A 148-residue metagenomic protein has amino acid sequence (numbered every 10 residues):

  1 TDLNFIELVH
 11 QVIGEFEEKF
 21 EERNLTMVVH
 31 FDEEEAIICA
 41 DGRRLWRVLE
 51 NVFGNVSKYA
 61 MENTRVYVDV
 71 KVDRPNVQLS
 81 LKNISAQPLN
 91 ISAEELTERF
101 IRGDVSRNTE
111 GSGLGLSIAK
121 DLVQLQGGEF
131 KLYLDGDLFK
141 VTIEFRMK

Functional and structural regions predicted by a protein language model:
T1, I37-A40: Conserved micro-motifs of the catalytic ATP-binding
T1-E17: A conserved beta-strand-to-alpha-helix junction within the catalytic ATP-binding
E21, T26-A36: Conserved catalytic submotifs in the C-terminal HATPase_c
L25, G127-G128: Conserved glycine-rich
V56-S57: Short helix-loop "hinge" at the ATP-lid/N-box region of the Bergerat-fold HATPase_c
N63-P75: Short beta-strand/loop element within the Bergerat-fold HATPase_c
P88-I101: Short conserved segment of the HATPase_c
